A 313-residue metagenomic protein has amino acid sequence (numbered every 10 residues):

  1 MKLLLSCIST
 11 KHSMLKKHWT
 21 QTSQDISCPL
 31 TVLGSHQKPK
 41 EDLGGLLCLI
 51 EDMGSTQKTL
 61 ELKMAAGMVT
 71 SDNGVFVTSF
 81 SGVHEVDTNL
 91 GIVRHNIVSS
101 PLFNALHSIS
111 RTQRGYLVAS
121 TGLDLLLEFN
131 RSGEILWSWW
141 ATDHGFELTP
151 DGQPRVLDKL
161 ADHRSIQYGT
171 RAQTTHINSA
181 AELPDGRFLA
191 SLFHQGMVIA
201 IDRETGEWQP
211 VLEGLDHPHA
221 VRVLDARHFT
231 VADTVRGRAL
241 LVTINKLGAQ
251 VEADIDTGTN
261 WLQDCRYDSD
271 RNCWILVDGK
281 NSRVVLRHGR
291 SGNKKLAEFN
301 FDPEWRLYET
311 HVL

Functional and structural regions predicted by a protein language model:
L5-D42, V77-S81, V118-G122, A190-H194 (+2 more regions): Conserved beta-strand positions in repeat-built beta-propeller and related beta-rich domains
L43, M64, A105, G122 (+7 more regions): Beta-rich catalytic cores
E51-M53, D87-G91, N130-E134, D202-G206 (+2 more regions): Short loop/turn segments that connect beta-strands within beta-propeller blades
S55-S110: Blade-loop segments of beta-propeller domains
A66-M68, S108, S179, A220 (+2 more regions): Conserved beta-strand position repeated once per blade in WD40 beta-propeller domains
T70-N73, R111-R114, E182-D185, L224-A226 (+2 more regions): Residue-level detector of Asp-centered blade-edge/turn motifs that repeat once per structural unit in beta-propeller
I97-L102, L136-T175, A253-G258, E298-L313: Surface-exposed loop and turn segments in beta-propeller and other repeat-based domains that flank or scaffold
D216-L286: Loop/turn-rich, solvent-exposed surfaces of beta-rich toroidal or solenoidal domains
